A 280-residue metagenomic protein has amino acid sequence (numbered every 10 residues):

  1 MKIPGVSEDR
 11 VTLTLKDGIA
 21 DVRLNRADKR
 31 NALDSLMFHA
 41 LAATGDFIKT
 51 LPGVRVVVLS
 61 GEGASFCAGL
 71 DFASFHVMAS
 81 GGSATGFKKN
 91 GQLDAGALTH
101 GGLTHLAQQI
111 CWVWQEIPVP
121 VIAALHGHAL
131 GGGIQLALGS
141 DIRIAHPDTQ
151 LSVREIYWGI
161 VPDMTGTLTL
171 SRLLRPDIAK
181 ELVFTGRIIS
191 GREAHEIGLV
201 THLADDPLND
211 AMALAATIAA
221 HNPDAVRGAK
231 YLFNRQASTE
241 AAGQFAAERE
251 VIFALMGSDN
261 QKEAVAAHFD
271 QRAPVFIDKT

Functional and structural regions predicted by a protein language model:
M1-E62, T280: Conserved CoA-thioester-binding segment of acyl-CoA-metabolizing enzymes
A27, I144-T149, V200-A246, F253-A254 (+2 more regions): C-terminal long alpha-helix characteristic of the crotonase
G61-V113: Glycine- (often His-adjacent) and acidic-residue-rich active-site loop that binds/positions the CoA thioester
G101, A124-L125: Structural motif
Q109-E116, A124, L130-V183, I197 (+1 more regions): CoA-thioester-processing core
G186-E193: Acidic, divalent-metal-coordinating active-site segment for phosphoryl/phosphodiester hydrolysis, typified by short
